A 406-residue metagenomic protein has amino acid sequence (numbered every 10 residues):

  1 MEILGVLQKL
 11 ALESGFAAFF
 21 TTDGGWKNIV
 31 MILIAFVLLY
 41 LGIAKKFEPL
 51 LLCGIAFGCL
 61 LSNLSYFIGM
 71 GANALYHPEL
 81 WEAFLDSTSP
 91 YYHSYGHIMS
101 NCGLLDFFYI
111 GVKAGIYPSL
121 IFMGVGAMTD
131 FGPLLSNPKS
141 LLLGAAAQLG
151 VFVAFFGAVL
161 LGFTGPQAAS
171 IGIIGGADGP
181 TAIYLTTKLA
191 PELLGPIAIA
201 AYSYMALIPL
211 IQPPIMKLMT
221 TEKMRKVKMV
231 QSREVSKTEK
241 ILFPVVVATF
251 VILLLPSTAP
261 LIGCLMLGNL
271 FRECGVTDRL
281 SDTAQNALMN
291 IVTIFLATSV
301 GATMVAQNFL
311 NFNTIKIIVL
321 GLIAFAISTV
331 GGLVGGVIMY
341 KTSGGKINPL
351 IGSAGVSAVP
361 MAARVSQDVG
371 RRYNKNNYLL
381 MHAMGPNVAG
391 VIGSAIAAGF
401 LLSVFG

Functional and structural regions predicted by a protein language model:
M1-P78, S100: N-terminal alpha-helical transmembrane segments of multi-pass membrane transport and channel/translocase proteins
L38, Y109-L135, G268-F271, M289-N311: Hydrophobic transmembrane alpha-helices of secondary-active transporters and Na+-translocating membrane complexes
I110-G115, F122-M128, L143-V153, G157 (+3 more regions): Alpha-helical membrane segments and immediately flanking helix-loop junctions that form or couple to the substrate/ion
L134-F155, Q307-G332, A383-N387: Entry/N-cap segments of selected transmembrane alpha helices and their immediately preceding amphipathic helices
G157-G165, I197-R225, G331-G344, A389-G406: Juxtamembrane and boundary regions of transmembrane helices in multi-pass small-molecule transporters and channels
E192-L210, L320-S328, I351-A354: Alpha-helical transmembrane segments
S203-V276: Membrane-embedded hairpin module used as a gating/binding unit in multi-pass transport and secretion proteins
A248-G335: Transmembrane helical segments that form the transport core of multi-pass membrane transport proteins
